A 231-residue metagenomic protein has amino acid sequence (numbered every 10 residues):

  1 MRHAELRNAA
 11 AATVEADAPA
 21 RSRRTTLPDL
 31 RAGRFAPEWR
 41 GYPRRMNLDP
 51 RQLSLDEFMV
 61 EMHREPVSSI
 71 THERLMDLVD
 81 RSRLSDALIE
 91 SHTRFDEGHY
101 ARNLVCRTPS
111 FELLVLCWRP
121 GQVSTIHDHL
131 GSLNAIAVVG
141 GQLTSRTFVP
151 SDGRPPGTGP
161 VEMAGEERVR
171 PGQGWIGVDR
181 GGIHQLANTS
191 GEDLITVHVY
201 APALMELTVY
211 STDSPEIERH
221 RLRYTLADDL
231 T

Functional and structural regions predicted by a protein language model:
S91-P120, G174: A short glycine-rich, His/Asp/Glu-containing loop-to-beta-strand
V115-H129, D179-G181: Conserved short histidine dyad/triad with adjacent acidic residue
P120, G131-V149: Glycine- and acidic-residue-biased ligand/ion/polar-headgroup-sensing regions
T125-H127, S145-R146, I183-T189: Short beta-strand His + acidic residue motifs that chelate non-heme Fe in jelly-roll/DSBH and cupin folds
A135, P150-I183: Short acidic-glycine-tyrosine-enriched beta hairpin
D179-V199: Ligand-binding loop in jelly-roll beta-barrel domains
G191-I195, P202-T231: Conserved double-stranded beta-helix
